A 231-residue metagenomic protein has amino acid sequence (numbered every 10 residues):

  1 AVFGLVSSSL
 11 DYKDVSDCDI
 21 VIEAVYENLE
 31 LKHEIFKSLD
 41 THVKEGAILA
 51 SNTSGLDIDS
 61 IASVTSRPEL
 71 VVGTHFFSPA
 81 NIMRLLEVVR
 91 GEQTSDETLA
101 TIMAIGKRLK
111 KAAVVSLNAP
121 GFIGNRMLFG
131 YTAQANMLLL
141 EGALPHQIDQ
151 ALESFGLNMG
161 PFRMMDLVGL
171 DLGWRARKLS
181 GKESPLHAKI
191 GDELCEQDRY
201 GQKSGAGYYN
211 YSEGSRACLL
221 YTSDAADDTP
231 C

Functional and structural regions predicted by a protein language model:
A1-S223: N-terminal glycine-rich phosphate-binding loop for ADP-containing cofactors
Y221-C231: Single conserved hydrophobic/aromatic residue that forms the stacking wall/gate of nucleotide- or nucleobase-binding
